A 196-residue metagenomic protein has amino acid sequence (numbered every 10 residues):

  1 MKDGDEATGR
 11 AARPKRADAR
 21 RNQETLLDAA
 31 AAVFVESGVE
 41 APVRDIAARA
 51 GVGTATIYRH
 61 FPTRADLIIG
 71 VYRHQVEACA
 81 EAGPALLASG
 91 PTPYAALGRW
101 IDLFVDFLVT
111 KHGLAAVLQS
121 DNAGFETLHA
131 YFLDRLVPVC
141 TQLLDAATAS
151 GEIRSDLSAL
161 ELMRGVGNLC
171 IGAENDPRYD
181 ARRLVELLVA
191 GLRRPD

Functional and structural regions predicted by a protein language model:
M1-E40, R44-R49, D66: Basic, helix-initiating cap at the start of DNA-binding domains
N22, Q75, C79, P93 (+5 more regions): Hydrophobic/aromatic residues within well-ordered alpha-helical segments
G38-V39, R59, R154: Helix-turn-helix/winged-helix DNA-binding modules
G51-F61: Short hydrophobic/aromatic patch on the recognition helix
T63-I68, C79: Short amphipathic alpha-helical segment with a characteristic S/N-K-E followed by hydrophobic residues
G70, E81-T110, F125-L128: Hydrophobic alpha-helical connector segments
E77, T110, V117, G124-E152 (+2 more regions): Amphipathic alpha-helical packing segments from all-alpha helical-bundle domains
N175-D176, R182-P195: Conserved NTP phosphate-binding and transfer environment spanning the P-loop NTPase/kinase superfamily
